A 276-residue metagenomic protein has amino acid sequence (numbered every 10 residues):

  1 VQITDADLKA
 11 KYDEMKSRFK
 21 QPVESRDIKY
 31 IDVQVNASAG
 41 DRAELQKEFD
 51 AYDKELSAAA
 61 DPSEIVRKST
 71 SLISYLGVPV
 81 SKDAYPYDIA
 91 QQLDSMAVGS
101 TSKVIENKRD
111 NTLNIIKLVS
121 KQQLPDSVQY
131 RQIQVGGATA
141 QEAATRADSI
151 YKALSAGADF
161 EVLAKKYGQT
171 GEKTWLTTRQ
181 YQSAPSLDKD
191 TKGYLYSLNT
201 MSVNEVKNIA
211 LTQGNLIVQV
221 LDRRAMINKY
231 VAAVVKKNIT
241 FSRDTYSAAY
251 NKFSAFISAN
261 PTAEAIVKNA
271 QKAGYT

Functional and structural regions predicted by a protein language model:
V1, K16-S57, R67-Q92, N114-S155 (+3 more regions): Well-structured core secondary-structure elements of compact alpha/beta domains
Y12: Residue(s) in the substrate-gating loop at a strand-loop-helix junction that position the organic substrate next
E48-A51, E55, S95, E106-N107 (+1 more regions): Eukaryotic gene-expression regulator signature that favors modular helical reader/repeat domains and their
I65-V66, L163-K165, K268-A270: Short, well-structured alpha-helical segments that form the helix of a local strand-helix-strand
L93-A97, L195-M201: Soluble sensory domains of the PAS superfamily and closely related sensory modules
S100-R109, N204-T212: Short acidic-hydrophobic surface loop/beta-edge motif
G157-E161: Loop/turn elements at helix/coil->beta-strand transitions in domains of secreted/extracellular proteins
N208-A210, I266-T276: Long hydrophobic segments that form regular secondary structure
